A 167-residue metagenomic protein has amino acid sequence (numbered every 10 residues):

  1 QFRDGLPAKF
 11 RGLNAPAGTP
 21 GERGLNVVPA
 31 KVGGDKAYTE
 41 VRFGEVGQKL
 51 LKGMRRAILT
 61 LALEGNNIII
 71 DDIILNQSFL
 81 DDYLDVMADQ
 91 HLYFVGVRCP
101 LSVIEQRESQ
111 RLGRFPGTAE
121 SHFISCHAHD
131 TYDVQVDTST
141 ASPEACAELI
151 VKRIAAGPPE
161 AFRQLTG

Functional and structural regions predicted by a protein language model:
Q1-G53: Conserved substrate/cofactor phosphate-moiety recognition/catalytic segment in nucleotide-dependent phosphotransferases
Q1-R3, I74-N76, R98-I104, A141-S142: Conserved nucleotide-binding/hydrolysis micro-motifs of P-loop NTPases
I58, A62, M87: Conserved ATPase "switch" residues in P-loop NTPase domains
E64-I68, H91-Y93: Loop/turn-to-beta-strand initiation segments
I68-D71, Q135-D137: Short catalytic-loop micro-motif centered on adjacent basic/acidic residues
Q77-L92, V151-K152: Short, electropositive alpha-helical surface patch
M87-S109, V136: Conserved phosphate-donor/acceptor-positioning beta-strand/loop module used by diverse small-molecule
Q106-G167: Small-molecule kinase domains that catalyze NTP-dependent phosphoryl transfer to phosphate-bearing small molecules
